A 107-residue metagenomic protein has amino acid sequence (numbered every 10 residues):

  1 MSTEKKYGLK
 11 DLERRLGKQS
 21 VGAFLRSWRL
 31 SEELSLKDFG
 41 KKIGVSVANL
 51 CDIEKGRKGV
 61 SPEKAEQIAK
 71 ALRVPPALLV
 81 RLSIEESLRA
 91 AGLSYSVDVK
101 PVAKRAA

Functional and structural regions predicted by a protein language model:
M1-A23, S27, P75-R81, S87-A107: N-terminal flexible/basic segments that precede or flank functional cores
E4, G44, E63-L78: DNA major-groove recognition helix of helix-turn-helix/homeodomain DNA-binding modules
S20-A23, E33-L34, V60-E63: Residue-level signal for the short linker/turn that defines the boundary of a DNA-recognition helix
R26-S27, K37, A48, E66: Residues within the helices of the helix-turn-helix
R29, G40, A69: The alpha-helix within a helix-turn-helix
L30, G44, K55-R57, I84: Residue-level detection of the helix-turn-helix DNA-binding "recognition helix"
E32-D52: Short alpha-helical DNA-recognition segment
R57-P62, L88-A90: Short, solvent-exposed alpha-helical "recognition" segments
